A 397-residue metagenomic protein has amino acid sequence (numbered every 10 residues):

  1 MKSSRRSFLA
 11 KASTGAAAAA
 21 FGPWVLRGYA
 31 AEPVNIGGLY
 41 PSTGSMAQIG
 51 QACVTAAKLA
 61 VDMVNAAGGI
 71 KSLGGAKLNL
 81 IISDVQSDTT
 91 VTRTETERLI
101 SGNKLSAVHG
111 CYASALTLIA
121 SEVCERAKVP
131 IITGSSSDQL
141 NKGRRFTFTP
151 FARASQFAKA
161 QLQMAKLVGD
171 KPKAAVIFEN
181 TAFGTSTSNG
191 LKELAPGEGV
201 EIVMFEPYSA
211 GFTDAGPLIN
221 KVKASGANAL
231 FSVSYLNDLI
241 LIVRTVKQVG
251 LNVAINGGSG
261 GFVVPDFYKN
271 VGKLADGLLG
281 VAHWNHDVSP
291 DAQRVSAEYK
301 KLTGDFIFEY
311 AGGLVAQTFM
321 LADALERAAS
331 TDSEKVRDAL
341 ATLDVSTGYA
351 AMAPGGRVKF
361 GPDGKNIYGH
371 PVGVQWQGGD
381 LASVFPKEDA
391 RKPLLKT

Functional and structural regions predicted by a protein language model:
K2-K11, F21-W24, Y29-T397: Extracytosolic ligand-binding ectodomains
